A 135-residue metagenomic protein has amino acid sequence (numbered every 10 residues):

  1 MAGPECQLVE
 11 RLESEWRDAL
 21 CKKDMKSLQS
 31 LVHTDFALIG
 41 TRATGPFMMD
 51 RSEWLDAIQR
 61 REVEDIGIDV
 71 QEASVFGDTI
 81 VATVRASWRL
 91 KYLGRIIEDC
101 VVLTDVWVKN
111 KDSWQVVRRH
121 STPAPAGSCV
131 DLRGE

Functional and structural regions predicted by a protein language model:
M1-D35, S128-E135: Short, low-complexity N-terminal intrinsically disordered segments enriched in polar/charged residues
C6-Q7, M25-G77, E98: A solvent-exposed, acidic/Ser-Thr-rich amphipathic alpha-helical stretch
W16, W54, I68-S74, A86-W88 (+2 more regions): Hydrophobic/aromatic beta-strand elements that line small-molecule binding cavities or substrate pockets in beta-rich
F76, L93, K109-S113: Flexible loop/coil segments at beta-strand boundaries within sensory signal-transduction domains
T79-V81, K91: Extended, well-structured beta-strand/loop surface patches that form recognition or cofactor-anchoring regions within
R89-E98: Short, cysteine-centered beta-strand-loop-beta hairpins and adjacent loop/turn segments enriched in charged/polar
C100-S128: Short beta-strand edge/turn micro-motifs at domain boundaries
